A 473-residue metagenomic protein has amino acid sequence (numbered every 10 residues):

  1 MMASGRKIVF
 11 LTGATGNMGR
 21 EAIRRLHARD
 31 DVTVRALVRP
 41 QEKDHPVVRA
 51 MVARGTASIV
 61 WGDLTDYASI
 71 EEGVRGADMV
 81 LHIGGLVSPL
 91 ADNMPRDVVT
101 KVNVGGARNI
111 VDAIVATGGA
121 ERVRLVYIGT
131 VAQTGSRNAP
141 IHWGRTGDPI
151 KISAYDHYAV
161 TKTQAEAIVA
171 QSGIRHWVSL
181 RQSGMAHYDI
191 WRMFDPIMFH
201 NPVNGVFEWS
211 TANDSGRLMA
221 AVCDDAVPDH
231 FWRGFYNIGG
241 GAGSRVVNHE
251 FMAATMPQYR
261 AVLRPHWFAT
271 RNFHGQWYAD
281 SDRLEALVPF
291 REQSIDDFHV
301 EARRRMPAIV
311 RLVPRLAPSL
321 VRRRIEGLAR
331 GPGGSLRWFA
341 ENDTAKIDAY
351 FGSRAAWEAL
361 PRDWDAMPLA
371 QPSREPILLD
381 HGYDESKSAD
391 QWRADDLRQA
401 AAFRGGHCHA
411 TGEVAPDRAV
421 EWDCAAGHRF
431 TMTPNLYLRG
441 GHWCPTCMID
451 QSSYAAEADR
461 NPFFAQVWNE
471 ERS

Functional and structural regions predicted by a protein language model:
K7-R29: N-terminal Rossmann NAD(P)H-binding glycine-rich loop of SDR-like oxidoreductase domains
A53-V104: NAD(P)H-binding glycine-rich loop region in Rossmannoid oxidoreductase-like domains and their noncatalytic homologs
A91-D92, W191-D214, L218, D229-W232 (+1 more regions): A conserved pocket-lining segment of Rossmann-fold NAD(P)-dependent short-chain dehydrogenase/reductase
G105-Y155: Conserved Rossmann-fold NAD(P)-dependent oxidoreductase catalytic core, especially the SDR/UDP-sugar
Q133-G135, S153-H157, R175-I197: Flexible, glycine-rich beta-alpha linker
A139, K151-V178: Active-site Tyr-X1-5-Lys
L218-L378: Mid/C-terminal beta-alpha module of Rossmann-like enzyme folds, strongest in SDR-family dehydrogenases/epimerases
R362-S473: Functional cation/ligand-contacting sites centered on basic and imidazole/sulfhydryl donors
